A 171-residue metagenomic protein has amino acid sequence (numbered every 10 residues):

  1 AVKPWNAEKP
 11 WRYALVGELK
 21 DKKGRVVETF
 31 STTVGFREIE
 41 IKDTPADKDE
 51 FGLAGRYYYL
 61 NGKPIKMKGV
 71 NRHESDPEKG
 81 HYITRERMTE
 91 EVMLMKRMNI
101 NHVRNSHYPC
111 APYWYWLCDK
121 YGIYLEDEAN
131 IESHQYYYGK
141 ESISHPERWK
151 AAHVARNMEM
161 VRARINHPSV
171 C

Functional and structural regions predicted by a protein language model:
A1-A111, L117, Y121-G122, R156 (+1 more regions): Secreted/periplasmic carbohydrate-active enzymes, especially glycoside hydrolases
I83, S144-A152: Alpha-helix N-cap and loop-to-helix initiation/capping positions
P112, S133-Q135: Generic structural signal for helix capping and beta-alpha/helix-loop junctions
L125-D127: Hydrophobic residues in well-ordered beta-strands that form the structural core
A129-I131: Beta-propeller blade termini and top-face loops
Q135-E147: Short beta-alpha connecting loops at secondary-structure transitions that line or flank enzyme active sites
W149-H167: An active-site-proximal structural segment forming one wall of the substrate-binding cleft that immediately precedes
